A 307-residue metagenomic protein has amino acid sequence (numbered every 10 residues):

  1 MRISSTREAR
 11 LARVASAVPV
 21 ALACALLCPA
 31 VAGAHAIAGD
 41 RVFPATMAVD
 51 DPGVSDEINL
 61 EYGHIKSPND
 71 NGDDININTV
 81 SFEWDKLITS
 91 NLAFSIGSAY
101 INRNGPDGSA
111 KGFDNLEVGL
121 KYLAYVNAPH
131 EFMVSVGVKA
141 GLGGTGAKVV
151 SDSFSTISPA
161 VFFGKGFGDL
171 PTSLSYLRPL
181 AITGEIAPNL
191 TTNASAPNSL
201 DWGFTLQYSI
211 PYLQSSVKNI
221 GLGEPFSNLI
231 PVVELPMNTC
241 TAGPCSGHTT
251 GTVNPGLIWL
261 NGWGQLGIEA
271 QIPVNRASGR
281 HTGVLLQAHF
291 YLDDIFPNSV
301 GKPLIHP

Functional and structural regions predicted by a protein language model:
M1-V14: N-terminal secretory signal peptides that target proteins for export/translocation
S5-T6, A17, A34, V136: Compositionally biased regions
A15-L22: Sec-dependent signal peptide hydrophobic core
P29-V31: N-terminal signal peptide c-region/cleavage motif recognized by signal peptidases
G33-P307: Transmembrane beta-barrel domains of Gram-negative outer membranes and organellar outer membranes
